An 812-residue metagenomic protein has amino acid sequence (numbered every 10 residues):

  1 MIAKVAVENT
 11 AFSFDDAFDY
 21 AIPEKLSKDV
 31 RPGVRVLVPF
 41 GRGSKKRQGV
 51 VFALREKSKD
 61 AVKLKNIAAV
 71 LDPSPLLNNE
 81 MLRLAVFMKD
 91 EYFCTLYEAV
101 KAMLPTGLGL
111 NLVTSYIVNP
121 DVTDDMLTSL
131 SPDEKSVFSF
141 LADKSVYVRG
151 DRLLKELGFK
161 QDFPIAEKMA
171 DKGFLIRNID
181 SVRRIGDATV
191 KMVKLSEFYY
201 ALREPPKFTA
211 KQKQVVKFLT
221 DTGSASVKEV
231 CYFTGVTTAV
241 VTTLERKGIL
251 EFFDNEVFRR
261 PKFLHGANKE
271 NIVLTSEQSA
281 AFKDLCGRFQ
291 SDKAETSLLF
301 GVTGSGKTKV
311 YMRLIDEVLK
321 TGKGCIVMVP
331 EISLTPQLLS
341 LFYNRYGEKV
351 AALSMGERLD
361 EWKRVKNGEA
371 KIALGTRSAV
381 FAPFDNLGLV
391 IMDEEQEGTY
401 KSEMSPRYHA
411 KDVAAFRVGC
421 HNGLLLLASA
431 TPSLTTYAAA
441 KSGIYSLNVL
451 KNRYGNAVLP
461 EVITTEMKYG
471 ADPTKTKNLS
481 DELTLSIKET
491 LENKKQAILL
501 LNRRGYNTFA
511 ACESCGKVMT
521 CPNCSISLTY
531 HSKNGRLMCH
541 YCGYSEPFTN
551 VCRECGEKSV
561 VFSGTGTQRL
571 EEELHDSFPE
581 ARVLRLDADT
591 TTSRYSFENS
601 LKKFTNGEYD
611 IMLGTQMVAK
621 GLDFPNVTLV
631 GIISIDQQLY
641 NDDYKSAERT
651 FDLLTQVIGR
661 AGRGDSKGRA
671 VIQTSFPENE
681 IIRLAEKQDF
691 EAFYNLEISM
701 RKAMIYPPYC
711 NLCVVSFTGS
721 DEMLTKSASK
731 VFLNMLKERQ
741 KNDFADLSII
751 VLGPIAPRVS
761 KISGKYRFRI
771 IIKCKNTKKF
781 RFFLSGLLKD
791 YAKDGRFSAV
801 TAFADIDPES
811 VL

Functional and structural regions predicted by a protein language model:
M1-V413, R417-S429, K441-A457, R739 (+2 more regions): Accessory, non-ATPase domains that flank or precede helicase/AAA+ motor cores in DNA-metabolism machines
D16-F18, S226, N711-C713, Y766-F768: Short amphipathic alpha-helical segments
R55-S74, L653, P757, I762-K773: Solvent-exposed, membrane-proximal periplasmic/extracellular interface segments of envelope transport and secretion
G266-T275, S279, D292-K726, I755-S760 (+2 more regions): Inter-lobe coupling/hinge segments of SF2-like helicase ATPases
L584, R739-P757, S798-D807: Short beta-strand elements
M723-E738: Extracytoplasmic/periplasmic
S748-T777, F783-L787: C-terminal structured "cap/appendage" subdomains that terminate the fold
